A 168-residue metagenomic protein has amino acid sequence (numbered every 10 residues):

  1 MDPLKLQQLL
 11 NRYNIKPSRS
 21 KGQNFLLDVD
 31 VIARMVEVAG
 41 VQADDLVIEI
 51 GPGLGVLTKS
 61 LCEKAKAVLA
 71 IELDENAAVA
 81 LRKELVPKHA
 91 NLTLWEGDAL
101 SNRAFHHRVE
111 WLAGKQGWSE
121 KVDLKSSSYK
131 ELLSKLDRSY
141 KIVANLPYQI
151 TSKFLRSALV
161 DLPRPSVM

Functional and structural regions predicted by a protein language model:
M1-M168: Catalytic cores of RNA-modifying enzymes
